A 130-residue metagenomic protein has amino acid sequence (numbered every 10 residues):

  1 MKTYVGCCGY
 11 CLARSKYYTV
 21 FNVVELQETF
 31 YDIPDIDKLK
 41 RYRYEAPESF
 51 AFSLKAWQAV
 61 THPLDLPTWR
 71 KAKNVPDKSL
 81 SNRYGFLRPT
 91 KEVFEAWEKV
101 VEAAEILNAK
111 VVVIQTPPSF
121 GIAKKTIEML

Functional and structural regions predicted by a protein language model:
M1-L130: Residues lining hydrophobic/aromatic ligand-binding pockets adjacent to catalytic sites
